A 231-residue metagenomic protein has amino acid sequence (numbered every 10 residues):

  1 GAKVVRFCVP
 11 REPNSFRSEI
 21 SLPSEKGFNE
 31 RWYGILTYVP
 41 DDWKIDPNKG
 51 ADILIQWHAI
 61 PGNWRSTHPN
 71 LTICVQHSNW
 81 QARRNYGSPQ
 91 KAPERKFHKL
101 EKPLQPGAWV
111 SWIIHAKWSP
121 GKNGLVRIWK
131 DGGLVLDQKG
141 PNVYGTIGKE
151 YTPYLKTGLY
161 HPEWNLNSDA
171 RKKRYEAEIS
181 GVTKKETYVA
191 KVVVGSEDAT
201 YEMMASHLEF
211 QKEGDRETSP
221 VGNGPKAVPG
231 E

Functional and structural regions predicted by a protein language model:
G1-E231: Low-complexity, Ser/Thr/Pro/Gly-rich disordered linker/stalk regions
